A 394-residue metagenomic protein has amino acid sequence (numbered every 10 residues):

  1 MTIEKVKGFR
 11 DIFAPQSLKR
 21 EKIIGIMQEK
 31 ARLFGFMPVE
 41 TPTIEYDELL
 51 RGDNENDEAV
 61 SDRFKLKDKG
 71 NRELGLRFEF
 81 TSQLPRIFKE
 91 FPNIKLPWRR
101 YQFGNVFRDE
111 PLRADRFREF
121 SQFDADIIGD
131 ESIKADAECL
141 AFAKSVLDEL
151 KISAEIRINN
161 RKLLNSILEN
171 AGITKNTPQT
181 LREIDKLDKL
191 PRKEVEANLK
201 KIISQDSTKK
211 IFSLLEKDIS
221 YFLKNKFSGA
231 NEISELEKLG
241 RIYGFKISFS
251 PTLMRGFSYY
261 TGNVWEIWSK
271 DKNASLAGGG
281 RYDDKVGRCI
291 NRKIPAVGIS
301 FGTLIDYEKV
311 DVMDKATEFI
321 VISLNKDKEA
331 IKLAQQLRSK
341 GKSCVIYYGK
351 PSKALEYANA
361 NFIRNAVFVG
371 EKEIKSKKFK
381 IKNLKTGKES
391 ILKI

Functional and structural regions predicted by a protein language model:
M1-S82, A137-A141, E155-R157: TRNA-binding/sensing appendages of the translation machinery
Q16-F34, E45-Y46, T81-N93, R100-S153 (+1 more regions): Positively charged, Gly/Ser-enriched RNA/tRNA-binding surfaces
I44-E48, Q179-D185, M254-R255: Short linear loop/turn motifs
D57-A59, I173-K175, N361, L384-T386: Short, hinge-like loop/turn segments at secondary-structure boundaries
A59-K69, I173-V195: Acidic, His- and aromatic-enriched active-site or binding-groove loops in soluble protein domains that engage sugars
F142-E149, L164-G172: Hydrophobic mid-domain F-helix/FG-region of cytochrome P450s
S153-N165, T180-L181, S248-M254: Short, surface-exposed recognition loops or helix-turn segments adjacent to catalytic cores
I158-A171, L187-P191: Short, conserved secondary-structure transition motifs
